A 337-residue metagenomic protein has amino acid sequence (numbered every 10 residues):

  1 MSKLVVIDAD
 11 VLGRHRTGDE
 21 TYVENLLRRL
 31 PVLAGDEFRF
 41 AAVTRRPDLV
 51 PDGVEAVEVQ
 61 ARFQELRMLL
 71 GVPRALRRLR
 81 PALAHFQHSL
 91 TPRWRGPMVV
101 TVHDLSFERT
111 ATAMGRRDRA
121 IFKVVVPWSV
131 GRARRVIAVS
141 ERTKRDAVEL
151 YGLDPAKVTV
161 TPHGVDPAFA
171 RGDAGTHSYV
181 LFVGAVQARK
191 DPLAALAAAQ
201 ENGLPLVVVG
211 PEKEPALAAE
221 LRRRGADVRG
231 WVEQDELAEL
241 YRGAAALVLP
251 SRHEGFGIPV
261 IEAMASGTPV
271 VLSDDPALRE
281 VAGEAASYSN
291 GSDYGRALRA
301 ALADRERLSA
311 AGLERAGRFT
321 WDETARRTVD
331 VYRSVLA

Functional and structural regions predicted by a protein language model:
M1-A337: Carbohydrate transferase catalytic cores enriched for Leloir-type hexosyltransferases
